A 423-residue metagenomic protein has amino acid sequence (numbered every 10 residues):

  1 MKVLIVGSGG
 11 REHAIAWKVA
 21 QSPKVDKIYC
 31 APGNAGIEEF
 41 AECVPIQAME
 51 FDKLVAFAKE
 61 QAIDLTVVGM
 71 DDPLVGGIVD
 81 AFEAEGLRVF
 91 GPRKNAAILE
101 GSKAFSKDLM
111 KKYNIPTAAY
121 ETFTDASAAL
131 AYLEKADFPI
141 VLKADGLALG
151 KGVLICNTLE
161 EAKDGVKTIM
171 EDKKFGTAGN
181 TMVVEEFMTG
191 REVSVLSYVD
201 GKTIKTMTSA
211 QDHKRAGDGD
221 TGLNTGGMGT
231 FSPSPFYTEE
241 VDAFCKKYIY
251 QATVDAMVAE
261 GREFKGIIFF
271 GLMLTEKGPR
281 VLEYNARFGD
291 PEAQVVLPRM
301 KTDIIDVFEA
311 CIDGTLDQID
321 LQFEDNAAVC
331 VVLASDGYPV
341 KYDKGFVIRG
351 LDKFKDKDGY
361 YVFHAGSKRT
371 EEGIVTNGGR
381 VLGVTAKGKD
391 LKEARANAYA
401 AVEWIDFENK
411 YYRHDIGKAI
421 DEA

Functional and structural regions predicted by a protein language model:
M1-K94: ATP-binding N-terminal substructure of ATP-dependent carboxylate-amine bond-forming enzymes
C43-M49, E121-D125, C156: Short acidic-hydrophobic, aromatic-tinged amphipathic segments that line or gate anion-handling sites
F90-G152: A conserved helix-loop-beta module that forms one wall/lid of the active-site cleft in ATP-utilizing catalytic domains
G152, C156-A293: Internal nucleotide-binding/catalytic subdomain
K246-I268, N285-K357: Active-site "cap" helix and flanking loop/linker of ATP-utilizing ligase/carboxylase catalytic domains
K344-G383: Generic long, charged, amphipathic alpha-helical segments
S367-E371, V375-A423: Generic C-terminus detector
